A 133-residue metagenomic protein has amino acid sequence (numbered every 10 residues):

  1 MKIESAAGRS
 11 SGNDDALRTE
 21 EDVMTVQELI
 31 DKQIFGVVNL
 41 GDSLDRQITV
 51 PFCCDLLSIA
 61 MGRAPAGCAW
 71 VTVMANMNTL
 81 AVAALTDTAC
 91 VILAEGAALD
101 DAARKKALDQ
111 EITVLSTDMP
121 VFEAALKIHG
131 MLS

Functional and structural regions predicted by a protein language model:
K2-E4, E20, N76: A broadly tuned "polar low-complexity/structure-edge" signature
K2-G12: Short, low-complexity S/T/E/D/G/P-rich linear segments that nucleate or cap local secondary structure
A7, F35-V38, D45-F52: Generic preference for hydrophobic/aromatic residues in regular secondary structure cores
G8-S10, L17, V71: A subset of signal/propeptide-processing and intrinsically disordered low-complexity segments in secreted/extracellular
N13, N39, N76-N78: Detector for Asparagine
D14-V23: Short, Lys/Arg-enriched N-terminal segments with co-localized hydrophobic residues within the first ~10-30 amino acids
V23-L40: N-terminal, charge-rich interaction modules
D45-R46, V50, C54-A69, V73-S133: Feature captures the catalytic cores and cofactor-binding loops of soluble hydro-lyases/lyases that act on carboxylate
